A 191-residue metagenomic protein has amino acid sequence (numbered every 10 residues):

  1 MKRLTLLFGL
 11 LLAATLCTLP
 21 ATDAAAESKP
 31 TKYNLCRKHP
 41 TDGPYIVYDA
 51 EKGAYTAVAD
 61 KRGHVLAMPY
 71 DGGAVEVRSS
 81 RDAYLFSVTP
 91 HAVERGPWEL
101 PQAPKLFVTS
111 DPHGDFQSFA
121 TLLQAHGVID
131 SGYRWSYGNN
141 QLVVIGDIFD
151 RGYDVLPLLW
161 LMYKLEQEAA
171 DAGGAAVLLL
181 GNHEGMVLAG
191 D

Functional and structural regions predicted by a protein language model:
M1-F8: Bacterial N-terminal signal peptides that target proteins for export
R3, C17-P20: Domain-scale selection of a single, long terminal region that carries the protein's primary operational module
F8-T18: Bacterial N-terminal signal peptides
D23-D191: Feature recognizes metal-dependent phosphohydrolase scaffolds
